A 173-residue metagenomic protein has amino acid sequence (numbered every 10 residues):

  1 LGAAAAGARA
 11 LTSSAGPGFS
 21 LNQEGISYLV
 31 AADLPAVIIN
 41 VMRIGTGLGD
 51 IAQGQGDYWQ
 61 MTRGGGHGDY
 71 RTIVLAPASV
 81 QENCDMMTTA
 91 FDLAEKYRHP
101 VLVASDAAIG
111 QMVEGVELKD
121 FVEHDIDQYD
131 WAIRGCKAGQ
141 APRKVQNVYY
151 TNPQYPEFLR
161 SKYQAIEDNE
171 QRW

Functional and structural regions predicted by a protein language model:
L1-R63, L75-E95: Thiamine diphosphate
G25, G47-D50, R63-G64, T72 (+4 more regions): Generic structural signal for short, flexible, solvent-exposed coil/loop and linker residues
L34, H67, D130-W131: Residues forming the flavin
V37, T72, H99-L102: Short secondary-structure capping/junction motifs at helix and strand boundaries
I39-N40, G65-R71, Q164-W173: Gly-rich Lys/Arg/Thr-decorated short loops/hinges at beta-loop-alpha junctions or inter-strand turns that position
G68, Y97-R98: Short helix-terminating capping/connector loops at secondary-structure junctions
R98-W173: Conformationally flexible catalytic loops at phosphate/diphosphate-handling active centers
